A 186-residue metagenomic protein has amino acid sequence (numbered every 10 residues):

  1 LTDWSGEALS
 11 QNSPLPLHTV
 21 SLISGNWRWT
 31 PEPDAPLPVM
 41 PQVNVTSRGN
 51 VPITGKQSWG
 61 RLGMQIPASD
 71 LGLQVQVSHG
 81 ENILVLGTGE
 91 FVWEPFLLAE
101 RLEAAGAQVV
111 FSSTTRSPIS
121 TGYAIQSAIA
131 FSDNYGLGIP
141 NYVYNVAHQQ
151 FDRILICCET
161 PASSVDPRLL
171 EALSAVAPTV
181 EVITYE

Functional and structural regions predicted by a protein language model:
L1-E186: PRPP-associated nucleotide enzymes
